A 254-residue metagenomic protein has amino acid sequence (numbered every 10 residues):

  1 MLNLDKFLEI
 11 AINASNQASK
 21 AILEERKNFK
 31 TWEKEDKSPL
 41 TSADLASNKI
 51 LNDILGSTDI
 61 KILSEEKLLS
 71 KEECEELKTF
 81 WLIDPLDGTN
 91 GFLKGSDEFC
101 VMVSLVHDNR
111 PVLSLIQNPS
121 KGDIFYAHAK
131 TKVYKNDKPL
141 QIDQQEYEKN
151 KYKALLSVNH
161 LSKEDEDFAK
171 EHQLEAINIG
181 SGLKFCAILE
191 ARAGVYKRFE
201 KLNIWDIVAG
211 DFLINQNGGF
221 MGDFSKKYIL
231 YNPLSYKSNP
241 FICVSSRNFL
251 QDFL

Functional and structural regions predicted by a protein language model:
M1-L86, D167: N-terminal subdomain of lithium-sensitive/metallo-dependent phosphomonoesterases centered on the IMPase/IPPase/PAP
I22-E25, D44, L55, T89 (+6 more regions): Residue-level signal for inorganic ion chemistry
L45, E66, P85-G88, P119 (+3 more regions): Generic detector of well-ordered alpha-helical packing
D59-I60, K78-F80, V112, Y152 (+1 more regions): Conserved acidic residues
S64-E66, D137, G180: Short loop/edge segments at beta-strand edges and connector loops that shape dinucleotide/nucleotide cofactor-binding
C74-Y134: DPxDG-like acidic metal-binding loop motif
K132-K135, P139-Q141, N248-D252: Short helix-loop capping/hinge motifs at secondary-structure junctions, enriched in acidic/polar residues
Q144-L254: An extended, acidic
